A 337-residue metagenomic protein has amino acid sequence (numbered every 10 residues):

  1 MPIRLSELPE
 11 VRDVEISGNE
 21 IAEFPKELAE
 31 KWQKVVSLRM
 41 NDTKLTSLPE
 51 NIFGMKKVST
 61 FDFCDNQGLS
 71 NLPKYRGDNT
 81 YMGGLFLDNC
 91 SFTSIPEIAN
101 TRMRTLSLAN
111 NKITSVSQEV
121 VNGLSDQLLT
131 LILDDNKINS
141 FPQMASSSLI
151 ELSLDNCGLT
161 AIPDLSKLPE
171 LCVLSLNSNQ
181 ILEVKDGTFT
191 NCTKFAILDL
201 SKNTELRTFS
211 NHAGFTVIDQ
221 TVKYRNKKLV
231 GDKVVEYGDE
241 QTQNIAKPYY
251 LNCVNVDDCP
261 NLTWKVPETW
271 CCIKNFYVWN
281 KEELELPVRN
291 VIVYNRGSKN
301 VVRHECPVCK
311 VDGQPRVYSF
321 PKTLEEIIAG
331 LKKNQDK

Functional and structural regions predicted by a protein language model:
M1, F24, L48, N71-L72 (+8 more regions): Canonical leucine-rich repeat
L5-E7, L28-E30, I52-F53, Y75-D78 (+8 more regions): Hydrophobic anchor residues at the C-terminal helix/turn of individual leucine-rich repeat
V11, I21, V35, L45 (+18 more regions): Conserved hydrophobic position(s) of the canonical leucine-rich repeat
R12-I16, V36-M40, S59-F63, G83-L87 (+8 more regions): Conserved hydrophobic beta-strand positions in leucine-rich repeat
N19, T43, N66-Q67, C90 (+8 more regions): Conserved "Asn-ladder"/turn position within leucine-rich repeats
S37, D42, P49-G123, L128-Q143: Core solenoid repeat modules with strong leucine/isoleucine-rich periodicity, prominently canonical LRR arrays but also
N110, Q118-N203: Eukaryotic tandem repeat interaction scaffolds
S178, N191-T323: Leucine-rich repeat domain C-terminal region
